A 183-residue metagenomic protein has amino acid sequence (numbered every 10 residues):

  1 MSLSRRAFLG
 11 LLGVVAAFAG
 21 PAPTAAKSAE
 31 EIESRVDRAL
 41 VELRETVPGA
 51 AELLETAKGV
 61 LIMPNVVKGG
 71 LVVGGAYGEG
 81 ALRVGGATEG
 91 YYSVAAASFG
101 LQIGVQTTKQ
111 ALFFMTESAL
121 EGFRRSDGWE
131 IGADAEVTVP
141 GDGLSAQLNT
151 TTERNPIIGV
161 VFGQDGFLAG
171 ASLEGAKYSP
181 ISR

Functional and structural regions predicted by a protein language model:
M1-S2, E174: Poly-acidic low-complexity segments
S2-L3, I32: Short alpha-helical segments used as structural interaction elements across diverse proteins
L3-L9: N-terminal export leaders
L9-V15: Sec-dependent N-terminal signal peptides
A17-P23: C-terminal segment of classical bacterial N-terminal signal peptides
A25-R183: Small-residue-enriched, tightly packed secondary-structure blocks
